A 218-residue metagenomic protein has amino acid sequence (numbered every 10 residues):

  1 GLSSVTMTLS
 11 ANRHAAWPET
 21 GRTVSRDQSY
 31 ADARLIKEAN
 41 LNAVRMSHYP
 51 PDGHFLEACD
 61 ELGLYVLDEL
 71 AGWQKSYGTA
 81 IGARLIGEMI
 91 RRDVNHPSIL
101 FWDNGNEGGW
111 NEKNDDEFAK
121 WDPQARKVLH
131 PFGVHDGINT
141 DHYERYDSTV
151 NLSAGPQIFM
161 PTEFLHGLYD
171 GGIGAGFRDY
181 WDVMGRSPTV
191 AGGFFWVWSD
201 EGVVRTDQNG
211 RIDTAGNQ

Functional and structural regions predicted by a protein language model:
G1-K37, E57: N-terminal carbohydrate-binding accessory modules
Y30-L35, A43-Q218: Substrate-binding/catalytic cleft of secreted carbohydrate-active enzymes, primarily glycoside hydrolases
